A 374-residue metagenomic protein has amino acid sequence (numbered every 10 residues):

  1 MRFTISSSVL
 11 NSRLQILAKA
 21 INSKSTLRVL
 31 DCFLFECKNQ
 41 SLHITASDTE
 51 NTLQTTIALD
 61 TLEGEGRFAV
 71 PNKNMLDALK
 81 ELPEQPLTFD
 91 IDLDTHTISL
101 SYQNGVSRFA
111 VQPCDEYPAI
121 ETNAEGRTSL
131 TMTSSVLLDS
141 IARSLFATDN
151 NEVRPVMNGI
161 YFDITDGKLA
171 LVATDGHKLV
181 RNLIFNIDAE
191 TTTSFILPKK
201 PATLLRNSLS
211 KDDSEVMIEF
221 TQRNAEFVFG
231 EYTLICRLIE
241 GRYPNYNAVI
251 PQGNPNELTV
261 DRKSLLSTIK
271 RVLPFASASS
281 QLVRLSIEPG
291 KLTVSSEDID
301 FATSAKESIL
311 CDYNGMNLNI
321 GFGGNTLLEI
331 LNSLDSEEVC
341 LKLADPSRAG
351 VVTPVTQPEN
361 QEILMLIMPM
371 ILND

Functional and structural regions predicted by a protein language model:
M1-D374: Structural preference for solvent-exposed beta-strand-turn elements and adjacent flexible terminal/loop segments within
